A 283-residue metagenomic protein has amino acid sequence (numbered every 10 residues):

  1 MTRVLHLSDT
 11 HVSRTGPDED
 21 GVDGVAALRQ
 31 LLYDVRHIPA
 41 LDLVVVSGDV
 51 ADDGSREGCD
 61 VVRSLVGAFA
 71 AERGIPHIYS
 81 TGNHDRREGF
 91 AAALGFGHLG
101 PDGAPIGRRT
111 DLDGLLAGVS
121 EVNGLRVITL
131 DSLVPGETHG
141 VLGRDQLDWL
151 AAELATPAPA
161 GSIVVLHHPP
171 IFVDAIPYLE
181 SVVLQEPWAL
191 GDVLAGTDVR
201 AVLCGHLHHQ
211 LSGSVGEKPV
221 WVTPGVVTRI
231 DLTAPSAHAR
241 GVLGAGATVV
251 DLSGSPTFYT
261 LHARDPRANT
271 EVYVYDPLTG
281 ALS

Functional and structural regions predicted by a protein language model:
M1-V61, G67, V173: N-terminal active-site segment of His-dependent metallophosphoesterases
T2-R14, G124-V134, I163-V165, K218-G225 (+1 more regions): Active-site-proximal beta-strand elements of phosphoester/diester hydrolases
S8-A27, D52-G54, L94-D111, G136-R144 (+3 more regions): Acidic/histidine-rich helix-loop elements that form or flank divalent-metal/phosphate-binding sites at the catalytic
S13-G16, D52-R56, N83-A91, P135-T138 (+3 more regions): Active-site environment of divalent metal-dependent phosphoester hydrolases
L31-L43, H139-W221, T248-V249, P256-F258 (+1 more regions): His/acidic metal-ligating clusters that form di-metal
R56-W149, A189, V193-A195, G216 (+1 more regions): Extended active-site neighborhood of metal-dependent phosphoesterases/phosphodiesterases
T223-T233: His/Asp/Glu-enriched short active-site or ligand-binding loop at hydrolase and phosphoryl-transfer sites
